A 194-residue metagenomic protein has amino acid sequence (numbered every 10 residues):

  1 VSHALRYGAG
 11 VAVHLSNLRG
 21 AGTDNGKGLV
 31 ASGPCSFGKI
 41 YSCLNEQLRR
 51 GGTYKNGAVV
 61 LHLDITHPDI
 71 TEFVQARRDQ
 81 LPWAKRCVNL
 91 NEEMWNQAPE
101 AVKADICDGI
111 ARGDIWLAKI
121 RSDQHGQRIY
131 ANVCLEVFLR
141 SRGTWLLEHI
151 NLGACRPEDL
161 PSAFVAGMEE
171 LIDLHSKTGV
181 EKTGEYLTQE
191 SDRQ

Functional and structural regions predicted by a protein language model:
V1-A163, G179-S191: Active-site cavity-forming subdomains of large catalytic enzyme subunits
S162-G167, D173-S176: Active-site helix-to-loop segments that bind/position phosphate- or nucleotide-bearing substrates and donors across
